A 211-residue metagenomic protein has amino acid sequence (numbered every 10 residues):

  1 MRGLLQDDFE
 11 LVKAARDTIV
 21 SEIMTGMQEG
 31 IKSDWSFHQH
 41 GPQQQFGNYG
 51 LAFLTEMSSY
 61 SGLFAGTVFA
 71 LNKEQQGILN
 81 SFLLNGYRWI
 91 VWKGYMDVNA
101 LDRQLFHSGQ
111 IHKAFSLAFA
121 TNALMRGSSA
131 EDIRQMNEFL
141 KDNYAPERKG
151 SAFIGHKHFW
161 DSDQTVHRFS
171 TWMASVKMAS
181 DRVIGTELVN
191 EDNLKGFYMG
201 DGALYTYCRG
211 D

Functional and structural regions predicted by a protein language model:
M1, L5-S21, S129-A130: Large, well-folded core regions of big proteins
R2-L5, S58-L63: Short glycine/serine- and small hydrophobic-enriched flexible loop segments
D7-A14, Q45-E56, L71-E74, I78: Residues within HEAT/ARM-like alpha-solenoid scaffolds
K13-H40, I78-Y95, Y144: Long, well-ordered core segments of solenoidal/helical folds
I23-W35, Q45-N48, E56, G62: Eukaryotic small-GTPase/lipid signaling interfaces
F37-Q45, N99-F106: Active-site-adjacent structural elements in folded domains
F53, Y60-D211: Extended polysaccharide-engagement surfaces of secreted carbohydrate-active enzymes
